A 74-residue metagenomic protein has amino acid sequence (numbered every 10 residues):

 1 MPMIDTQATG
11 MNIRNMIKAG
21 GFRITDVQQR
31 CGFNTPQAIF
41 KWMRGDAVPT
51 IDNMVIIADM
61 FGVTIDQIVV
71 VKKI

Functional and structural regions predicted by a protein language model:
M1-M3, G20-G21, K41, D59 (+1 more regions): Short, charged recognition helix plus adjacent turn of helix-turn-helix-like nucleic-acid-binding domains
M1-R23: A short, Lys/Arg-rich alpha-helix, primarily the initiator
I17, Q28-Q29, A58: The alpha-helix within a helix-turn-helix
G21-K41: Short alpha-helical DNA-recognition segment
D52-Q67: DNA major-groove recognition helix of helix-turn-helix/homeodomain DNA-binding modules
